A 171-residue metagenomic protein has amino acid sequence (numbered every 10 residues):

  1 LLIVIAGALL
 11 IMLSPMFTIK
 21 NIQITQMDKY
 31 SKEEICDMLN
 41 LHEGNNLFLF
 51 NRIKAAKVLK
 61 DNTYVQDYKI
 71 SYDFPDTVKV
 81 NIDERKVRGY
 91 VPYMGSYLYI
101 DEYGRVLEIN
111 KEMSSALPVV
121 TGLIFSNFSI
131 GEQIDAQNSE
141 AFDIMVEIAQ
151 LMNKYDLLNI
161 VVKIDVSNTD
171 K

Functional and structural regions predicted by a protein language model:
L1-L13, F17-K20, E33, D37-M38 (+4 more regions): Charged, solvent-exposed interaction patches on well-folded alpha/beta domains that mediate macromolecular contacts
I24: Extended, alpha-helix-rich binding/interface surfaces that flank or overlap catalytic cores and mediate recognition
N62: Acidic-histidine catalytic/liganding microenvironments
